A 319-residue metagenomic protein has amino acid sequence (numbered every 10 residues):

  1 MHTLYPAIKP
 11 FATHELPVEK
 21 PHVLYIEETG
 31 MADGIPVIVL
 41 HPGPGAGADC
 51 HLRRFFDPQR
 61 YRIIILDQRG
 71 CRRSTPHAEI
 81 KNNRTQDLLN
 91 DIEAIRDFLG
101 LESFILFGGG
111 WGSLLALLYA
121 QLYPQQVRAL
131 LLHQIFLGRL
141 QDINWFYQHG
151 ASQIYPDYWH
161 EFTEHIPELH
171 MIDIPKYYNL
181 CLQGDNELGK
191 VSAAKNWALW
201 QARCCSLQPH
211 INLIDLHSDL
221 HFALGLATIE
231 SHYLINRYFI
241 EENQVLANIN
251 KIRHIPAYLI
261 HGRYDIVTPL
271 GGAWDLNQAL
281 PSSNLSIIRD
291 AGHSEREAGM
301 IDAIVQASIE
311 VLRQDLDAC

Functional and structural regions predicted by a protein language model:
H2-V23, E28, E230: N-terminal cap/lid segment of alpha/beta-hydrolase-fold proteins
V18-P76: Conserved HGGG/HGGXW glycine-rich cap/lid loop of the alpha/beta-hydrolase fold
Q86-F104: Conserved acidic catalytic loop of the alpha/beta-hydrolase fold
E102-Q141: Conserved hydrolase catalytic core segment
V127-K176: A catalytic-pocket lid/entrance helix-loop region that shapes and gates access to the active site across common
I252-R253, L259-H261: Short beta-strand/loop motif that positions the catalytic acidic residue of the alpha/beta-hydrolase fold
I266-G272: Conserved alpha/beta-hydrolase "acid-adjacent" motif
S283-C319: Catalytic active-site module of serine/aspartate enzymes centered on a nucleophile-bearing elbow/loop
